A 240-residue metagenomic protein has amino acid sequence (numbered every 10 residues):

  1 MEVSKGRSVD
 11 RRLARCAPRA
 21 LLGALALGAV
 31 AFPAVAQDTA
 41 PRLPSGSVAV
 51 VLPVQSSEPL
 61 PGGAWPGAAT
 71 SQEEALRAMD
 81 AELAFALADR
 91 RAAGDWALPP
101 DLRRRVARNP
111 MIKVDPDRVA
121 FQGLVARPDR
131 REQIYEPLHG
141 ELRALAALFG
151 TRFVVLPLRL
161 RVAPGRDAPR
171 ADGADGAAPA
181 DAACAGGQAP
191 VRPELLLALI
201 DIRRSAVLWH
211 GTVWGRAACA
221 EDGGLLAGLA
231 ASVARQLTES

Functional and structural regions predicted by a protein language model:
S4-L22: Bacterial N-terminal signal peptides that target proteins for export
R11, G28-V30, A68: N-terminal leader/targeting segments
R19-A31: Bacterial N-terminal signal peptides
V30, V35, Q72-A75: Soluble, non-membrane globular domain cores that form compact, hydrophobic packing and curved binding surfaces
A36-P61, M79-D80, E141-R152, R159-S240: C-terminal/domain-edge helix-coil "capping" segments
W65-L158, H210: N-terminal segment of the mature soluble domain
